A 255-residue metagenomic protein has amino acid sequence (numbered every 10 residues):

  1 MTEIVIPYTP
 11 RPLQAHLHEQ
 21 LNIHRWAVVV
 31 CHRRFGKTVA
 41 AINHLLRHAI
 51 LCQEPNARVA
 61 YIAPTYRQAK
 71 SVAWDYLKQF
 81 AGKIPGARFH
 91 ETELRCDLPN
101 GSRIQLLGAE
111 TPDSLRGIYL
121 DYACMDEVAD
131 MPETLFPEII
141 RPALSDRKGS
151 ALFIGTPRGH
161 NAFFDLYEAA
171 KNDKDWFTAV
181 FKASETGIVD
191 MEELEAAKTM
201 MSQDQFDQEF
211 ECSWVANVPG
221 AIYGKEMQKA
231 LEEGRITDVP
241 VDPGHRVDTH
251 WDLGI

Functional and structural regions predicted by a protein language model:
M1-I255: Phosphate/NTP-binding elements of NTP-utilizing enzymes
